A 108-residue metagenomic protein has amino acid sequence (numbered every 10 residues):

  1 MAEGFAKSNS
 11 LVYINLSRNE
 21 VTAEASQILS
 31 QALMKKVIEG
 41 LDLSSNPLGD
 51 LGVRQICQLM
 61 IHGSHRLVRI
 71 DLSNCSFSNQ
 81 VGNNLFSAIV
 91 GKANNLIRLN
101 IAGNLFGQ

Functional and structural regions predicted by a protein language model:
M1-Q108: Leucine-rich tandem repeat or coiled-coil scaffolds
